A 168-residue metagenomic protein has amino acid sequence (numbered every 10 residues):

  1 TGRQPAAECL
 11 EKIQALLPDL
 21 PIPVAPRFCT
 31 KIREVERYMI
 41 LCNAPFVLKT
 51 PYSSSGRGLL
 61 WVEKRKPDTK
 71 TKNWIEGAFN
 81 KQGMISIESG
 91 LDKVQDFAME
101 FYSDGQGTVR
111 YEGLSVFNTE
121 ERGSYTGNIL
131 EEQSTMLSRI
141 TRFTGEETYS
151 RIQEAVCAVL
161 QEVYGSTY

Functional and structural regions predicted by a protein language model:
T1, T50-Y52, S89, G113: Glycine-rich, histidine-containing beta strand-loop boundary motifs that form or position
T1-R37, S53-S54: Conserved N-proximal alpha/beta basic substrate-recognition cap immediately N-terminal to, or forming the N-lobe
I13-L16, C42, F117, A155-S166: Generic, well-ordered alpha-helical scaffold segments in large soluble proteins
P23-C29, P45-T71, A98, E121-I140: Glycine-rich phosphate-binding loop of ATP-grasp-fold ATP-dependent ligases
I32-A44, A78, E162-Y168: A short acidic-Thr-Gly-centered motif at the start of a beta-strand
R33, N43-A44, T69-T126: Phosphate-binding site of ATP-dependent enzymes
Y52-S54, G90-Q95, T167-Y168: A short catalytic or substrate-binding loop motif that flags glycine-/basic-rich loops and adjacent residues that bind
N80-M84, S89, G123-Y168: A long amphipathic alpha-helix within ATP-dependent nucleotide-binding catalytic cores
